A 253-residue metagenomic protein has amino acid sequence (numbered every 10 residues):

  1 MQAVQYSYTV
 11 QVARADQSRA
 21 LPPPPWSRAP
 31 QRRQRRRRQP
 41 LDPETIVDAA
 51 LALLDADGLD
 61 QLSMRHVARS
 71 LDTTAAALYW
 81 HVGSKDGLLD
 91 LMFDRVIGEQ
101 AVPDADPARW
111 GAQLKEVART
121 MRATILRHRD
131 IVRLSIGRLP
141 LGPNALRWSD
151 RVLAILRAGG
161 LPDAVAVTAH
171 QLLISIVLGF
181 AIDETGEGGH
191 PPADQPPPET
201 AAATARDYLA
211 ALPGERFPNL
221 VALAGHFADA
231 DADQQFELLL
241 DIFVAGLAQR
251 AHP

Functional and structural regions predicted by a protein language model:
M1-P40, F217-G225: N-terminal intrinsically disordered/low-complexity leader segments
M1-Y6, A13, D194-P253: A structured, mid-to-C-terminal "fold-capping" secondary-structure block
T45, A49, L53-G87, L91: Helix-turn-helix
T45-A52, A56, G87-P103, Q113-T120 (+1 more regions): Alpha-helical structural segments
F93, R122-N144, D150-R151, I182 (+2 more regions): Amphipathic alpha-helical segments used for helix-helix packing
V102-R147, D163-A166, H170-L173: Hydrophobic alpha-helical connector segments
W148-I176, F180-R206, A228, G246-A251: Hydrophobic alpha-helical bundle segments that form small-molecule/ligand-binding pockets
